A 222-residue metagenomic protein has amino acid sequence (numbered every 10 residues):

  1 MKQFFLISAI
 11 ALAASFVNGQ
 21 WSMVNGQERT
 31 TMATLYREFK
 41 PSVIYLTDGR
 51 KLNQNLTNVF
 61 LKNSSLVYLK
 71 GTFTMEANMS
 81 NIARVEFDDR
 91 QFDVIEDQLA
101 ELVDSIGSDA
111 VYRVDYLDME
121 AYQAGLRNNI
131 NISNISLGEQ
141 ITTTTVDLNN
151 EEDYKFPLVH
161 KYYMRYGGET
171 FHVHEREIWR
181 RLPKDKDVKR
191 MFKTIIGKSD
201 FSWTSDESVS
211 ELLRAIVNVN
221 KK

Functional and structural regions predicted by a protein language model:
M1-G26, L212: Bacterial Sec-dependent N-terminal signal peptides
L12, R37, K155-P157: A generic structural signal for short, non-catalytic loop/turn and secondary-structure boundary residues
S15, F60, V217: Residue-level marker of positions within ordered structural domains that often coincide with functionally constrained
G19-A77: Short, extreme N-terminal leader segments that mark the start of a protein/domain
Q54-E177: Aromatic-patch recognition
L148-I216, N220-K221: A short, solvent-exposed beta-edge/loop patch
